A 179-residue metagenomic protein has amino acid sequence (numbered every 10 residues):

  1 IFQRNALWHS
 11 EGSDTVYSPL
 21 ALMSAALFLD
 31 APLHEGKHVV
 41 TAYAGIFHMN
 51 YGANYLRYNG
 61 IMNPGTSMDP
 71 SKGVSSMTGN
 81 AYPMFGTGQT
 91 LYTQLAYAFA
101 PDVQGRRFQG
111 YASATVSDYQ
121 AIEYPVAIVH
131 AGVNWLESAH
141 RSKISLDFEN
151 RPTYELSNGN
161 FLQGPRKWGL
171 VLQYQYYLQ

Functional and structural regions predicted by a protein language model:
I1-Q120: Detector for outer-membrane/organellar transmembrane beta-barrel domains, recognizing the amphipathic beta-strand
L20-S24, T90-Y92, V126-H130, K167-V171: Transmembrane beta-barrel architecture of outer-membrane proteins
A26-F28, Q94-A96, G132-N134, D147 (+1 more regions): Outer-membrane beta-barrel architecture
R57-S67, V126-H130, F161-R166: Flexible, surface-exposed loop regions and adjacent strand-edge segments of Gram-negative outer-membrane beta-barrel
A112-T115, A127-H130, E149-N150: Small/polar glycine-rich anion-binding or flexible loop at a beta-alpha turn
Y119-I122, E155-S157: A generic structural signal for short coil/turn motifs at secondary-structure boundaries
N134-K167: Internal helix-turn-beta structural module
P165-Q179: Outer-membrane beta-barrel "beta-signal"
